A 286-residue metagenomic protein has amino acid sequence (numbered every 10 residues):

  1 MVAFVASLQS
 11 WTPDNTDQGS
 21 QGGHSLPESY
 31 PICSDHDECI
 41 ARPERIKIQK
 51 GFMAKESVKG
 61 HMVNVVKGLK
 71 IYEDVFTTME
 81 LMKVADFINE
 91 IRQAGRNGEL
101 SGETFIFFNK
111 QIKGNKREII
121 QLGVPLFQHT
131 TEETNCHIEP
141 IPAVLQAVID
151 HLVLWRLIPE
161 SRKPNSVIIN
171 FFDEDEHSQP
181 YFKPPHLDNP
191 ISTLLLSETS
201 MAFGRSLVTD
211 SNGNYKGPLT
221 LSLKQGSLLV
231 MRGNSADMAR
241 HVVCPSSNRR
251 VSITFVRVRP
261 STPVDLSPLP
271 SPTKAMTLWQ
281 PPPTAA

Functional and structural regions predicted by a protein language model:
M1-A286: Non-heme Fe(II) oxygenase metal-center motifs and adjacent flexible, charged/small-residue loops
